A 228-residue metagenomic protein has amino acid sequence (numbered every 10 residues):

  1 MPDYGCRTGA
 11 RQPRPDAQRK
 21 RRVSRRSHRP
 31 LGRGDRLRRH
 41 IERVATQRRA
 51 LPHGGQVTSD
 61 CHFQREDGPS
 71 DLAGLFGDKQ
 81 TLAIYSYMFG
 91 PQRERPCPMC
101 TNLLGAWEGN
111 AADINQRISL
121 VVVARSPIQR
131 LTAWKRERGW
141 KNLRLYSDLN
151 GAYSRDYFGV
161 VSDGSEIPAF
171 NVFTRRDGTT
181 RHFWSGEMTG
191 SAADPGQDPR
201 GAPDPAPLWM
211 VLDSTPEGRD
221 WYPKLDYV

Functional and structural regions predicted by a protein language model:
M1-A112, Q116, R136, G151-V228: Non-globular targeting/processing and membrane-anchoring segments
A111-R130, N142-A152: Thiol-based oxidoreductase modules, predominantly thioredoxin-like and allied folds used for disulfide exchange
A133: Short active-site loop/helix that positions an aromatic residue
